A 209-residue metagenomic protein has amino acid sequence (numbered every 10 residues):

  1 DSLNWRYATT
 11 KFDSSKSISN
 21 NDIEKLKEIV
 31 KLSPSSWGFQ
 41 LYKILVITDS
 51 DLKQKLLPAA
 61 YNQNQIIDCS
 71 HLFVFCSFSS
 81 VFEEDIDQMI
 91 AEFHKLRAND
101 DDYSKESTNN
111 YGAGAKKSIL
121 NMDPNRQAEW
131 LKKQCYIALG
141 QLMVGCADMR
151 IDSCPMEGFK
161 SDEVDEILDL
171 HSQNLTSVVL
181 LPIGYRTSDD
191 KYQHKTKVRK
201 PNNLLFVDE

Functional and structural regions predicted by a protein language model:
D1-E209: Acidic, surface-exposed loops and disordered segments
